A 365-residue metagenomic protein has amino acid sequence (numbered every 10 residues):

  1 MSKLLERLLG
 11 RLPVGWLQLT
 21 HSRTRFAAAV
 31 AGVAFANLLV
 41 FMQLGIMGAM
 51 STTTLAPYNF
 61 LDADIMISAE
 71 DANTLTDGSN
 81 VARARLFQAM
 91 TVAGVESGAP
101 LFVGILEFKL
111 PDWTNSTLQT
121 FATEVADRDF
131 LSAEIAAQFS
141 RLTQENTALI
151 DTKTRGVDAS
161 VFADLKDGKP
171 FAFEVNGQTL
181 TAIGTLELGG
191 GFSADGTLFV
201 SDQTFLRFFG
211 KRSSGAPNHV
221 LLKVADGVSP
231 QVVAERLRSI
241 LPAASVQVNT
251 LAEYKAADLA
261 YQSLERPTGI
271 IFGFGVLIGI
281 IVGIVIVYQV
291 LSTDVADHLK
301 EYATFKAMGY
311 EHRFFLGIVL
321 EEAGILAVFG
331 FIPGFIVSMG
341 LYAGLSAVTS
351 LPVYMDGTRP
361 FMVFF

Functional and structural regions predicted by a protein language model:
M1-V40, S51, A56, L320: N-terminal Sec/SRP start-transfer signal
R25, M355, R359-V363: Residue-level signature of transmembrane alpha-helical entry/exit and packing/kink sites in multi-pass membrane
A29-L39, G269-Q289, A323-G330, G334 (+1 more regions): Alpha-helical transmembrane segments of integral membrane proteins
A34, L38-L118, Q138-Q144, E235-S239 (+1 more regions): Hydrophobic, regular-secondary-structure patches
T54, R236-V285, T293-H298, T304-F305 (+3 more regions): Peri-transmembrane interface segments
F130-A133, I150-N249: Basic-flanked hydrophobic alpha-helices used for secretion and membrane insertion
S292, K300-S346, S350, F361-M362: Transmembrane alpha-helical interface segments in multi-pass membrane proteins
